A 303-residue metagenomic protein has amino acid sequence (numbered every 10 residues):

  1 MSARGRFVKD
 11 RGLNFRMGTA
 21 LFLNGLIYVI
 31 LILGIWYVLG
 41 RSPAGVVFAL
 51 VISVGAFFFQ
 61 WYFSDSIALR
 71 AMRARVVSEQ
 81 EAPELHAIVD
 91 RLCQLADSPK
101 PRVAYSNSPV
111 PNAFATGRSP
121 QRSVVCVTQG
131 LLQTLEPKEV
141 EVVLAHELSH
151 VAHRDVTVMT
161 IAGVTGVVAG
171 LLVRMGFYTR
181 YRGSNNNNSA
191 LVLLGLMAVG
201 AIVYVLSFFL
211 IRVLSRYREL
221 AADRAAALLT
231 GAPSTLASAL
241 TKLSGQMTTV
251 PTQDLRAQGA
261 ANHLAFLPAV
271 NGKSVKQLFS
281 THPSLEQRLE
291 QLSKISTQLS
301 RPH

Functional and structural regions predicted by a protein language model:
M1-F114, A162, G166-L220, T230 (+2 more regions): Hydrophobic or amphipathic, alpha-helical segments that drive membrane association/targeting
M1-S2, N107-V110, E139-H150: Hydrophobic alpha-helical transmembrane segments
D65, V89, V127, V142-H150 (+2 more regions): Active-site recognition of the HExxH zinc-binding catalytic motif
R70, V124-Q129: Short, aliphatic-rich beta-strand segments
V77, Q129-V142, L210: Short pre-active-site segment immediately N-terminal to the catalytic Zn-binding motif
D97-R122, N185-N187, A226-H303: Active-site-proximal gating segments in proteases and membrane effectors
L148-V164, S234: Catalytic Zn2+-binding segment of zinc metalloproteases
